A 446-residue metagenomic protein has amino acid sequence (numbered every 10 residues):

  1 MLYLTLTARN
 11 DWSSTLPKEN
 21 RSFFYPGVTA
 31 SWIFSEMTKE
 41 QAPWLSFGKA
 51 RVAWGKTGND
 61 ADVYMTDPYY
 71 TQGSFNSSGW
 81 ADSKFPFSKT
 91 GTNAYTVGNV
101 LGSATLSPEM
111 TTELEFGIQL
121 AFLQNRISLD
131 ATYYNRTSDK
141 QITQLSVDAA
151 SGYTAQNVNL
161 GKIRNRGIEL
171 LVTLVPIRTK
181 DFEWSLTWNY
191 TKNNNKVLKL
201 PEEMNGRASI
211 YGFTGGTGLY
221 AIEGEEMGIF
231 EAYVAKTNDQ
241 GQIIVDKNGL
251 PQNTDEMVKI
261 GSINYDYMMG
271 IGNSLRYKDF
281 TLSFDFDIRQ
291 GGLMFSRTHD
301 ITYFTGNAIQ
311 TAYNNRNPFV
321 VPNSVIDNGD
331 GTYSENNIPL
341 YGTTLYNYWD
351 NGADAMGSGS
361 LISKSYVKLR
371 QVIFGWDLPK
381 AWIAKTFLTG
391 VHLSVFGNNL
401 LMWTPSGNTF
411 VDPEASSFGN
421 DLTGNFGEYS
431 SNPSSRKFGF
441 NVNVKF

Functional and structural regions predicted by a protein language model:
M1-A221, I271, I288, M356 (+1 more regions): Extracellular/periplasmic, surface-exposed regions of secreted and cell-surface proteins
A61-D62, D246, S283-D285, G292-M294 (+1 more regions): Short helix/loop capping segments that flank catalytic or ligand/cofactor-binding pockets
T66, G73, V158, V175-I263 (+4 more regions): Conserved small-residue
T96-G98, L250-T254, N347-G357: Short glycine/proline-rich turn/loop motifs
S262-R297: Glycine-rich, aromatic-lined ligand/substrate-binding cores of catalytic and carbohydrate-binding domains
G291-H392, G397: Extracytoplasmic gating/loop element in the C-terminal half of outer-membrane beta-barrel translocons and assembly
